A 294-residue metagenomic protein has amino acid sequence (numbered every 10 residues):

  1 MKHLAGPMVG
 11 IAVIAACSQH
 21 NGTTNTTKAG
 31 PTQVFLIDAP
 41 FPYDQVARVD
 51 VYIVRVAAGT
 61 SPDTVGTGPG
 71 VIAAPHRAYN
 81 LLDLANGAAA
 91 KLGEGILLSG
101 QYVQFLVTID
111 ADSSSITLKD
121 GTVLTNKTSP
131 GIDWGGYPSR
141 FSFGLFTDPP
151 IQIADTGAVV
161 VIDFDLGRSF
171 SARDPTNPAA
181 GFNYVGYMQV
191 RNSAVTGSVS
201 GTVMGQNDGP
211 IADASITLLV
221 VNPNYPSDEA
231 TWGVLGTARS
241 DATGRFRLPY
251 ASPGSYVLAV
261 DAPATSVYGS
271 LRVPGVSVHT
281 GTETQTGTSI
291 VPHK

Functional and structural regions predicted by a protein language model:
M1-P7: Bacterial N-terminal signal peptides that target proteins for export
I14-A16: C-terminal motif of bacterial Sec signal peptides marking the signal peptidase cleavage site
S18-R239, R245-P253, V257-R272, T286 (+1 more regions): A short, solvent-exposed, low-complexity linear motif enriched for acidic/polar residues with Pro/Gly/Ser/Thr
G275-G281: Short beta-strand edge segments in extracellular beta-sheet folds
